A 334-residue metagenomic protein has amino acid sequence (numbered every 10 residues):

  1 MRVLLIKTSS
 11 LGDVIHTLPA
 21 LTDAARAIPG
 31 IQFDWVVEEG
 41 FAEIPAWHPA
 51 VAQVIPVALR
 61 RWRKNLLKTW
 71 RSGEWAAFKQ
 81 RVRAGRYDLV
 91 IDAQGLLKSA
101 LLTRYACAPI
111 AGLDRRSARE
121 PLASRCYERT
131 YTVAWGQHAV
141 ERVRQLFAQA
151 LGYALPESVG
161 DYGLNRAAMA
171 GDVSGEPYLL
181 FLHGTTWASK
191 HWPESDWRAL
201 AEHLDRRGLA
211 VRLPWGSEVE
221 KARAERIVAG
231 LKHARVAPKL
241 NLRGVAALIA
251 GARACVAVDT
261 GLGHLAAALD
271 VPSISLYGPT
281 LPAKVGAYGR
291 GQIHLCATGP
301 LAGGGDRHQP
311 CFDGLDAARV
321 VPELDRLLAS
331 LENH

Functional and structural regions predicted by a protein language model:
M1-H334: Catalytic machinery of carbohydrate-active enzymes, primarily nucleotide-sugar-dependent glycosyltransferases
